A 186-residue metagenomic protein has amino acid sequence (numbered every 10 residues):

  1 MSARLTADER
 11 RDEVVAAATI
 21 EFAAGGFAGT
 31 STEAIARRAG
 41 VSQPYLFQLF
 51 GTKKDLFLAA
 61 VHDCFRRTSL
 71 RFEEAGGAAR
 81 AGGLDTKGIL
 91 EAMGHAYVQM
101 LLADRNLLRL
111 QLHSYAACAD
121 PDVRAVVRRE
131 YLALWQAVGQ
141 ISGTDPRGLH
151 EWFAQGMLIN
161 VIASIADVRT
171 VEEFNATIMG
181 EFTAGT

Functional and structural regions predicted by a protein language model:
M1-R4: Short, Lys/Arg-enriched N-terminal segment that forms or immediately precedes the first helix of a structured domain
R10-E13, A17, E21-D55, A59: Helix-turn-helix
A17, E21-A24, R71-A78, L110 (+1 more regions): Solvent-exposed, amphipathic alpha-helical segments
A59, F72-R105: Hydrophobic alpha-helical connector segments
H62-T68: Short, basic, alpha-helical segments at the C-terminal edge of helix-turn-helix-like DNA-binding modules
Y97, Q111-Y115, W152-G156: Short alpha-helical scaffolding segments that buttress acidic/His motifs in well-ordered protein cores
L101-D120: Amphipathic alpha-helical segments used for helix-helix packing
D120-T186: Hydrophobic/aromatic-rich alpha-helical bundle segments in the mid-to-C-terminal region
